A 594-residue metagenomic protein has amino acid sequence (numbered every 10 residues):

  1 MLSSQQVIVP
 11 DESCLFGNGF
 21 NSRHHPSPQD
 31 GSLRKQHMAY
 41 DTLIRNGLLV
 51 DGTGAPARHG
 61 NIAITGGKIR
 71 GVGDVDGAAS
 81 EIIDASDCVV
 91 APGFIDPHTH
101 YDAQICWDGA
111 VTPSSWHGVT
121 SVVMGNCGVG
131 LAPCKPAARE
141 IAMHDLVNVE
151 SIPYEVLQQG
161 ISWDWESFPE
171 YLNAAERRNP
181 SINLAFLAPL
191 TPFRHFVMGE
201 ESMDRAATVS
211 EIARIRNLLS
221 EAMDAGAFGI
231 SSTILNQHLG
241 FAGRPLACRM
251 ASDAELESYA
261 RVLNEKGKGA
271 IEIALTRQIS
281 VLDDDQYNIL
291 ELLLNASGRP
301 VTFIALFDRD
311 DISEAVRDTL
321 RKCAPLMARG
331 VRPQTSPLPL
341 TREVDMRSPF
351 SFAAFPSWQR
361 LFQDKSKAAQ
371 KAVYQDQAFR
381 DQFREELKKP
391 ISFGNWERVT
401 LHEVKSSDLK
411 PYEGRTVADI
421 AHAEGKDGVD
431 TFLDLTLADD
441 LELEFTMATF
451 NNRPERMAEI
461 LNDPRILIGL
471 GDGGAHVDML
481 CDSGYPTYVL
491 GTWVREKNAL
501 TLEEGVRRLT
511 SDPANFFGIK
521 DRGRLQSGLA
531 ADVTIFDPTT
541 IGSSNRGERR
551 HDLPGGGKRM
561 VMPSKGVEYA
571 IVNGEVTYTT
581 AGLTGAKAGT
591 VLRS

Functional and structural regions predicted by a protein language model:
M38-T42, L48-G93, D108: Histidine-rich, glycine-flanked metal-binding segment
G47, E459-I466, G471, S483-Y485 (+2 more regions): C-terminal cap of metal-dependent C-N hydrolases
G47, G67, D87, H98 (+11 more regions): Divalent metal-coordination and catalytic microenvironments
V50-N61, L443-N451, M457, T501-V506 (+1 more regions): Acidic, glycine-enriched loop/beta-strand segments at the rims of small-molecule binding/catalytic pockets
V90-P113: Di-metal (Zn2+ and/or Mg2+/Mn2+) metal-binding site signature of metallo-dependent hydrolases with the MBL/beta-CASP
W107-G229, E265: Divalent-metal coordination cores built from histidine and acidic residues
Y171-A175, S181-N183, L187-V197, R205-V209 (+5 more regions): Active-site neighborhoods of metal-dependent hydrolases
